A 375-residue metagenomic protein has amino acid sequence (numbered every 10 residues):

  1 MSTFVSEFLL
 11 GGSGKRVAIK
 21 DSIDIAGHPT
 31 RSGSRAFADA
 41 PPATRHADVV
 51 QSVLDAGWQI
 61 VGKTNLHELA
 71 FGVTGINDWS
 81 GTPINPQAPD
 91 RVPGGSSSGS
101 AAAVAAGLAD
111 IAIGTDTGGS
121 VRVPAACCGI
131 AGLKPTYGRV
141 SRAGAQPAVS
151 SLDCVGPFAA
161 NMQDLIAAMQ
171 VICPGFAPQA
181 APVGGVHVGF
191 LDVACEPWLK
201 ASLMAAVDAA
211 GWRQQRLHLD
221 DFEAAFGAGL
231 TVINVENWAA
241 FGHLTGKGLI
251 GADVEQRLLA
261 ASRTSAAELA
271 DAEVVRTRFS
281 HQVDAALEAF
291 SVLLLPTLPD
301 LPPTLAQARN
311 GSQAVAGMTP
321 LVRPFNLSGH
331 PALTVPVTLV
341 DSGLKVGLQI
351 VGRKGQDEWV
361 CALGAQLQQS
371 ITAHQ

Functional and structural regions predicted by a protein language model:
M1-A47, S52, L66-G72, E196 (+1 more regions): Short, well-ordered alpha-helical
G14-S32, T231-T277, P336-K345: Short helix-loop capping/hinge segments that flank enzyme active sites or metal/cofactor-binding pockets
V17, I23, V171-T231, Q256 (+1 more regions): Gly/Ser-rich, acidic/histidine-flanked active-site/gating loops
F37-A43, G81-S96, G311, M318: Short pre-catalytic strand/loop immediately N-terminal to key active-site residues, enriched for Gly-Thr
R45, P89-A101, G114-T115, G119-S120 (+1 more regions): Gly/Ser-rich catalytic serine loop of serine hydrolases
V50, A240-L327: Serine-dependent amide/ester hydrolase catalytic core
D55, A106, D110-I111, T115-A194 (+1 more regions): Structural helix-boundary/capping segments
G57-V61, G107-I111, F290-V292: Alpha-to-beta junction loops
